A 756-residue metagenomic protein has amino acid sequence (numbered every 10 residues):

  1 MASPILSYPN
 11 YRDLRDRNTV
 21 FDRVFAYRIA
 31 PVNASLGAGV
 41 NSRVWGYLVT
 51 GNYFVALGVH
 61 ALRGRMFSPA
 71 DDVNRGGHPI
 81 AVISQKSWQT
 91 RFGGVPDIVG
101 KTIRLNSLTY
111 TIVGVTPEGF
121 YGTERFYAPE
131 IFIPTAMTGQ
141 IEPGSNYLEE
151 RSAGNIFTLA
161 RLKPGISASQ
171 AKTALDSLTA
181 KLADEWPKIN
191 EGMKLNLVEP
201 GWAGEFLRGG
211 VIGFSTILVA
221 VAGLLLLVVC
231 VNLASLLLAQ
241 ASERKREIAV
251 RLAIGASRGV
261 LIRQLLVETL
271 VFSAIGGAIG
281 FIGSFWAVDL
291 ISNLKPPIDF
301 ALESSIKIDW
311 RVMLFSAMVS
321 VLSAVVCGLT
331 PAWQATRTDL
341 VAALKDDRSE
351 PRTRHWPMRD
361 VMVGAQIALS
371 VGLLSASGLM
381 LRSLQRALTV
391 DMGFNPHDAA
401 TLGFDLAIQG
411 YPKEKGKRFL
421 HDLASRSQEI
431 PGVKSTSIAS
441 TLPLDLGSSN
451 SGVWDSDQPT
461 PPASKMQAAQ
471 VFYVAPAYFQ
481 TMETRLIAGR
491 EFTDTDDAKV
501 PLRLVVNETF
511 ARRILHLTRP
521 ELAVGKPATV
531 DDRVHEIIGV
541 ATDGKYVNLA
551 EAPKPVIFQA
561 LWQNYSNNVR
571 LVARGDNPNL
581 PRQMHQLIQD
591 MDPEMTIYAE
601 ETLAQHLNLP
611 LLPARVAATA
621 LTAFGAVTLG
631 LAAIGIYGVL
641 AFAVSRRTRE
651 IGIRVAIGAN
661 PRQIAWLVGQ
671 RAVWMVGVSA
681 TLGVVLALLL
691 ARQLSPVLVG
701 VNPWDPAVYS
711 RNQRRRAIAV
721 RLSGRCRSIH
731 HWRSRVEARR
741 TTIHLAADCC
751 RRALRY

Functional and structural regions predicted by a protein language model:
M1-P31, A153-F157, A387, D391-G452: Membrane-proximal extracellular/periplasmic loop immediately following the first transmembrane helix
S3, N33, V40-N41, N74-G76 (+12 more regions): Membrane-helix entry/capping segments
P31, W45-P69, H78-T216, D289 (+2 more regions): Mid-to-C-terminal secondary-structure elements that act as membrane-proximal/extracytoplasmic interface segments
N196, A234, L270-L340, L379-R382 (+2 more regions): Small-residue-rich transmembrane alpha-helices
A203-L207, L236-R263, V267, A287-Y411 (+1 more regions): Alpha-helical transmembrane segments of integral membrane proteins
V211-R246, L322-V326, W356-L381, P613-R649 (+2 more regions): Hydrophobic alpha-helical transmembrane segments of multi-pass inner-membrane transport and secretion
V229-S273, R337-R348, I634-V676, S728-W732 (+1 more regions): Intracellular coupling helices
